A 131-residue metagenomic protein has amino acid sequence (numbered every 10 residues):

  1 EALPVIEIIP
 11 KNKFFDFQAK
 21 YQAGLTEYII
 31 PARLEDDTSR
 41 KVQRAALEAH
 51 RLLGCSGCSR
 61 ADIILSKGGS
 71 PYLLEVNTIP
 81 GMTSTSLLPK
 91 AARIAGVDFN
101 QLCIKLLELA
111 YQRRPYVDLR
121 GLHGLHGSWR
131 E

Functional and structural regions predicted by a protein language model:
E1-A19, A61, Y72-N77, S86: Beta-strand scaffold of nucleotide-dependent catalytic cores
P4, P31-A32, P80, P89: Proline-rich low-complexity regions
I6, A46-H50, C103, L107: Generic hydrophobic alpha-helical scaffold/packing signal
P10, R51-C55, E108-P115: Generic secondary-structure signature for well-ordered alpha-helical cores
F17, I30, M82: Short clusters of hydrophobic/aromatic residues that line enzyme substrate/ligand-binding pockets
Y21-S66, D118: A long amphipathic alpha-helix within ATP-dependent nucleotide-binding catalytic cores
L65-E131: C-terminal active-site "lid" helix and adjoining low-complexity regulatory extension at the edge of ATP-using catalytic
